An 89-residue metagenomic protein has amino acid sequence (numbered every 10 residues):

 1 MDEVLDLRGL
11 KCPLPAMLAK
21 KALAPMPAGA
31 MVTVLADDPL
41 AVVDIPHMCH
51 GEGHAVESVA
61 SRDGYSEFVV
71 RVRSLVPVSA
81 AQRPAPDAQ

Functional and structural regions predicted by a protein language model:
M1, A88-Q89: C-terminal end-of-chain micro-motif
M1-G9: N-terminal-biased segments
D2, G29-T33, Y65-E67: Intrinsic-disorder/low-complexity, polar/charged segments enriched in Ser/Thr/Lys/Arg/Asp/Glu/Gln
L7, P13-V59: Amphipathic, hydrophobic secondary-structure cores in small proteins
P46-A88: C-terminal structural segments of small proteins and small subunits
